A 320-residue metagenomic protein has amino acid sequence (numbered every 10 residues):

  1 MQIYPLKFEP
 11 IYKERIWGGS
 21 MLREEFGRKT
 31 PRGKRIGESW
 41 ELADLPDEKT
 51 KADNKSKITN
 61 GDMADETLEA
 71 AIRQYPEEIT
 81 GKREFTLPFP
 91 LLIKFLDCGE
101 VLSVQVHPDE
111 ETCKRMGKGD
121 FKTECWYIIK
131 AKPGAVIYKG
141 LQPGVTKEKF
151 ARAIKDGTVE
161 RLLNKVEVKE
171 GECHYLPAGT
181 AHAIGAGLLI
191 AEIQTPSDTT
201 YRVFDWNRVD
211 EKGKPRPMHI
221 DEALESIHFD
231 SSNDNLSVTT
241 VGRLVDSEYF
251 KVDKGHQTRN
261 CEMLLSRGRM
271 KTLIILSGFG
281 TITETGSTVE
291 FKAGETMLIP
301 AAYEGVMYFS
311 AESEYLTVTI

Functional and structural regions predicted by a protein language model:
M1-V145, D205-S232, V252: Transition-metal
P88, L96-V101, E110, A131-G134 (+4 more regions): Ligand-binding loop in jelly-roll beta-barrel domains
I93-K94, L102, E124-Y127, K165-V166 (+4 more regions): His/acidic/aromatic-lined binding-pocket segments of jelly-roll/cupin-type domains and related regulatory beta-sandwich
G144-D156, R267-F279: Short, basic/aromatic beta-hairpin or loop at an interaction surface
A153-T199: Loop-centered beta-sheet repeat module
L163-Y175, L189, T285-Y303: Short acidic-glycine-tyrosine-enriched beta hairpin
T200-M270: C-terminal amphipathic alpha-helical segment
C261-E262, G278-T283: Short beta-strand segments in beta-sandwich/barrel cores
